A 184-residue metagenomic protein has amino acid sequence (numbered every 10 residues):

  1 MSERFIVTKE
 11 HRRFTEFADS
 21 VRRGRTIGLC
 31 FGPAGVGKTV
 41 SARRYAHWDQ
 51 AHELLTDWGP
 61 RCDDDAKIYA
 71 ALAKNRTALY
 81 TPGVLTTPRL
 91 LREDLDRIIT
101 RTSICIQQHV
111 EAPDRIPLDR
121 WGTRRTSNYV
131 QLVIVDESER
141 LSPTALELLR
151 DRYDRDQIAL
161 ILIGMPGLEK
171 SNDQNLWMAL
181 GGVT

Functional and structural regions predicted by a protein language model:
M1-F5: Charged, amphipathic alpha-helical linker segments immediately N-terminal to NTP-binding catalytic cores
K9-R22: Pre-Walker A adenine-sensing motif
R25-A46: Walker A/P-loop nucleotide-binding motif
K38-T39, P88-R89, L168-D173: Switch/connector loops and helix/strand junctions flanking conserved nucleotide-binding motifs in nucleotide-processing
W48-D65: Post-Walker A helix-loop "phosphate-sensing" segment adjacent to the P-loop in P-loop NTPases
A71-N75, G83-L148, R152, A159-I161: Mid-core helix/loop region of P-loop NTP-binding domains shared across ATPases and GTPases
L90-E93, Q174-T184: Conserved AAA+ ATPase core "coupling" helix
L141, R152-W177: Sensor-1/coupling segment of RecA-like P-loop NTPase cores
